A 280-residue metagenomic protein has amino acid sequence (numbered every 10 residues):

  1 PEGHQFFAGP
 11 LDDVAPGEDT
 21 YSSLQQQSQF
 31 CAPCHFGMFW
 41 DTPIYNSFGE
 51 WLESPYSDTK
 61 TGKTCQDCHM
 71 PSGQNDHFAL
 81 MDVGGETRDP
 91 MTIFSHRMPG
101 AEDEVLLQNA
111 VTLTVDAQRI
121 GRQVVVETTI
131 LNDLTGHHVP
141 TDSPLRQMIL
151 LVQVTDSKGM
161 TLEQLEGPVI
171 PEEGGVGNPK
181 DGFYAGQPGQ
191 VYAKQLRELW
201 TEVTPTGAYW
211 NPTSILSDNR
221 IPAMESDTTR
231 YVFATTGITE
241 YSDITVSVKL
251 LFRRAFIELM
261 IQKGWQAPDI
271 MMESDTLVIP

Functional and structural regions predicted by a protein language model:
P1-T59: Sequence context of c-type cytochrome heme-c attachment sites
F39, D58-D67, P71-P280: Short, conserved sequence motifs used for protein processing/export or organelle targeting and for catalysis
